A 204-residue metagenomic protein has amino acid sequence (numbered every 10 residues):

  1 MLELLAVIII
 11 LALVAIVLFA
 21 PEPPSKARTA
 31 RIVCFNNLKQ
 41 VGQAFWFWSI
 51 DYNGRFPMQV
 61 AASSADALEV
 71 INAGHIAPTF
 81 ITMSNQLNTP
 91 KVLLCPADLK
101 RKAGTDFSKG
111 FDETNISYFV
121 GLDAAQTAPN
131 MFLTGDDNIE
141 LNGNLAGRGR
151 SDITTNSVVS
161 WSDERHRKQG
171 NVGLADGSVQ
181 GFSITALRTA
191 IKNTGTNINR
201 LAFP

Functional and structural regions predicted by a protein language model:
M1-N36, F47: Amphipathic alpha-helical segments typified by the pilin-like N-terminal helix that continues immediately C-terminal
A30-P204: Short, well-structured segments within or immediately adjacent to enzyme catalytic domains that line ligand-binding
